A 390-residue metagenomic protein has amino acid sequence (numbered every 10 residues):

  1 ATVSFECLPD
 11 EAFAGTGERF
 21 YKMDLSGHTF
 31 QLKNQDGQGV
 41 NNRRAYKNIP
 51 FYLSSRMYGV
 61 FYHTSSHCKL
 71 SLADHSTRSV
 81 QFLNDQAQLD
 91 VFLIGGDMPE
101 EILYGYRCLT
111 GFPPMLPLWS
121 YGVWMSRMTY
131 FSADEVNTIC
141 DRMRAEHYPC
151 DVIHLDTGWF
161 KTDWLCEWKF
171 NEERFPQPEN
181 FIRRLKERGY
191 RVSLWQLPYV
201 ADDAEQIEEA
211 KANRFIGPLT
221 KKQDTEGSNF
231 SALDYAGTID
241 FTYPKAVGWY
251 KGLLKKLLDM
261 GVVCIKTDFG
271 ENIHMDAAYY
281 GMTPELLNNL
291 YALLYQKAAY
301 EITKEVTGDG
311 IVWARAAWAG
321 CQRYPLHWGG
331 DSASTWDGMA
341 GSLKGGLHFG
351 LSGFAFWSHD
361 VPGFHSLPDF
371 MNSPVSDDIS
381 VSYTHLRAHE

Functional and structural regions predicted by a protein language model:
A1-P117, R127-M128, A133-D134, C140-A145: Catalytic and substrate-binding clefts that recognize carbohydrates or anionic sugar/phosphate headgroups
G17, L53-S55, Y62-T64, L93-G95 (+6 more regions): Glycine-rich, histidine-containing beta strand-loop boundary motifs that form or position
P114, L118-G281: Aromatic-lined carbohydrate-binding/catalytic grooves of carbohydrate-active enzymes
Y190-A201, L294-C321: Aromatic-lined carbohydrate-recognition surfaces of secreted/lumenal glycan-active proteins
I265-I273, S352-L367: Short acidic/histidine-rich active-site segments
A278, W313-G338, S366-F370: Substrate-binding cleft/loops of secretory-pathway carbohydrate-active enzymes
T384-E390: Conserved small/polar residues in nucleotide/adenosyl-binding loops
